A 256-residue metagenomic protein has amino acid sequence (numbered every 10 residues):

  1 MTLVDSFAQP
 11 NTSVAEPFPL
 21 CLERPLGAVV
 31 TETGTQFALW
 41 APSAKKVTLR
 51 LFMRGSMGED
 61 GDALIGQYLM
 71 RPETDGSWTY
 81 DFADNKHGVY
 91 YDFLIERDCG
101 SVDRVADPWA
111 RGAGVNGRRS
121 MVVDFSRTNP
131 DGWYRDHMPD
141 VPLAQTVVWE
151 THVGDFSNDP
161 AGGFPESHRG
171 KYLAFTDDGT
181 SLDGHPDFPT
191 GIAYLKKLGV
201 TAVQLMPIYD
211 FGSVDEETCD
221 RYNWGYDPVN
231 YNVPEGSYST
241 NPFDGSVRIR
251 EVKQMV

Functional and structural regions predicted by a protein language model:
M1-E32, L64-I65, P72-D177: The feature marks proteins involved in alpha-glucan
T33-A38: Structural beta-strand segments of beta-rich domains
L39, F93, T151, L195 (+2 more regions): Conserved, mostly hydrophobic/aromatic
W40-S43, A83-D84, P207: Non-cytosolic beta-sheet module surface loops
W40-V47, H152: Short proline/glycine-enriched turn/loop motifs at strand-loop junctions of beta-rich domains
D155, D159, E166-F188, A193-Q204: Phosphate-binding active sites in nucleotide-utilizing proteins
G162-D183, D215-V256: Aromatic- and acidic-residue-enriched carbohydrate-binding clefts of CAZyme catalytic domains
L195-D220: Carboxylate/His-rich catalytic cores and anion/metal-binding grooves
